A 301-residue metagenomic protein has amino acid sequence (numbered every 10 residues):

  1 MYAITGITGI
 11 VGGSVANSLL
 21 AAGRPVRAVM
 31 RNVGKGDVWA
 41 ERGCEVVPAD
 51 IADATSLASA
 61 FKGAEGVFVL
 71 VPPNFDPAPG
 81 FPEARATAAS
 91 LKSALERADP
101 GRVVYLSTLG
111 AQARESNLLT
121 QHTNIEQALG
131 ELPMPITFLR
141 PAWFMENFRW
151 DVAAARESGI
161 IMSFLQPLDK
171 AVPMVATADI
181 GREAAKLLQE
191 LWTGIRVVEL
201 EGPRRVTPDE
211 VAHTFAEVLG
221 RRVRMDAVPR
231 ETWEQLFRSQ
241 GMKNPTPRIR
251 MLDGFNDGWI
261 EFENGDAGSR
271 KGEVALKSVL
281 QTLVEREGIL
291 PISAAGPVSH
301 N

Functional and structural regions predicted by a protein language model:
Y2-E41, A52-T55, K62, P72-P82 (+4 more regions): Oxidoreductase cofactor-interface core, primarily capturing Rossmann-like NAD(P)-dependent enzymes
S18, R230-N301: A hydrophobic C-terminal alpha-helical subdomain
A49: Cofactor-binding loops of NAD(P)H-dependent oxidoreductases, dominated by short-chain dehydrogenase/reductases
V71, S107, G258: Short secondary-structure boundary segments
P73, G80-A89, I249-F255: N-terminal glycine-rich "phosphate-gripper" loop used for MgATP/nucleotide binding and carboxylate activation
A88, H122, D151, P208 (+2 more regions): A general structural signal for well-ordered alpha-helical segments in protein cores
